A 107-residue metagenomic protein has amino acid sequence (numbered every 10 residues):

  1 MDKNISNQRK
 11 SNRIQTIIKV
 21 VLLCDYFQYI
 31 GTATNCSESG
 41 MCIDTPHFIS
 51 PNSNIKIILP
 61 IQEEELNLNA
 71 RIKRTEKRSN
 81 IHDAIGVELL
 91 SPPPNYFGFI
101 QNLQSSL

Functional and structural regions predicted by a protein language model:
M1-C36, G98-L107: N-terminal helix initiation/capping motif
I14, I49-P51: Short, well-ordered loop/turn sites that connect or cap secondary structure elements
T16, Y29, I55, L66-L68 (+1 more regions): Hydrophobic core residues within well-ordered beta-strands of beta-rich domains
I18-L22, S53-E65: Short conserved beta-strand and strand-loop elements enriched in small hydrophobics with frequent Asp/Gly
L22, N35, I72-R74, S91: A residue-level detector for short acidic-glycine micro-motifs
D25, E38, T75-N80: Short, conserved beta-turn/loop elements at beta-strand boundaries and strand-helix junctions
G31-T32, N67-T75: Short beta-strand-centered aromatic/proline hotspots
C42-T45, R78-L89: Short, solvent-exposed secondary-structure boundary/capping segments
